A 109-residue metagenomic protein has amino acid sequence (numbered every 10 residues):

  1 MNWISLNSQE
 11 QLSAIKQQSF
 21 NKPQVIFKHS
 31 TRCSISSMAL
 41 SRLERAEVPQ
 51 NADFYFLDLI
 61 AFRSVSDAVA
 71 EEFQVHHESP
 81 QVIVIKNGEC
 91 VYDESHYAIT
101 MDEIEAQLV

Functional and structural regions predicted by a protein language model:
M1-N21: N-terminal leader/targeting and pre-domain segments
L12, S37-E44, E71, Y92-S95: A structural signal for the main folded, soluble domain(s) of proteins
K16-A46: Local sequence-structure signature of Cys/Sec-based thiol-disulfide redox active-site neighborhoods
S36-A39, V65, V69, T100: Amphipathic alpha-helical interface surfaces
V48-Q50: Short helix-capping segments at alpha-helix termini
A52-S66: Thiol-based oxidoreductase modules, predominantly thioredoxin-like and allied folds used for disulfide exchange
F73-K86: Structural micro-motif
K86-V109: Non-catalytic, surface beta->alpha helical segment in thiol-disulfide oxidoreductase systems
